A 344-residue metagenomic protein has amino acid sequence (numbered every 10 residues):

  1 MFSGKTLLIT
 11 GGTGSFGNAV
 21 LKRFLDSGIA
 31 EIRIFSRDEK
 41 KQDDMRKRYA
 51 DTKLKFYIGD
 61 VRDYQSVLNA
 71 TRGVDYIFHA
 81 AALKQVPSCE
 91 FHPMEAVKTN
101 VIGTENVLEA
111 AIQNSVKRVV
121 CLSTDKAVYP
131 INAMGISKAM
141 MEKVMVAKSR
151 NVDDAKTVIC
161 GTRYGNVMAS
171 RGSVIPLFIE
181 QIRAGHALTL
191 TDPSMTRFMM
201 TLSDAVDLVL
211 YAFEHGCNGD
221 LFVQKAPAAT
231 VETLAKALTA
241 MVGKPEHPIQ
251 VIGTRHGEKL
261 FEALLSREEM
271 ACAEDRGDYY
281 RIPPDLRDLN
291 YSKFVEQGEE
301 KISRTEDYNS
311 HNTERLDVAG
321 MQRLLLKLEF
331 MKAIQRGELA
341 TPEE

Functional and structural regions predicted by a protein language model:
K5-S27: N-terminal Rossmann NAD(P)H-binding glycine-rich loop of SDR-like oxidoreductase domains
T10, T71-A80, C121: Rossmann-fold scaffold of SDR-type NAD(P)-dependent oxidoreductases
I29-K41: Conserved glycine-rich Rossmann-like NAD(P)H-binding loop of the short-chain dehydrogenase/reductase
S36, I58, K98, D192 (+1 more regions): Conserved residues in the N-terminal Rossmann fold of short-chain dehydrogenase/reductase
K55-Y76: Conserved Rossmann-fold cofactor-binding substructure of NAD(P)-dependent oxidoreductases
F56, A96, V119, I159-T162: Hydrophobic/aromatic anchor residues within beta-strands of the central parallel beta-sheet of Rossmann-like
H79, L83-A139, K143, A147: Conserved Rossmann-fold NAD(P)-dependent oxidoreductase catalytic core, especially the SDR/UDP-sugar
V107, Q113, K143, A147-A169 (+1 more regions): Strand-loop microenvironment adjacent to phosphate/nucleotide-handling motifs in alpha/beta enzyme folds
